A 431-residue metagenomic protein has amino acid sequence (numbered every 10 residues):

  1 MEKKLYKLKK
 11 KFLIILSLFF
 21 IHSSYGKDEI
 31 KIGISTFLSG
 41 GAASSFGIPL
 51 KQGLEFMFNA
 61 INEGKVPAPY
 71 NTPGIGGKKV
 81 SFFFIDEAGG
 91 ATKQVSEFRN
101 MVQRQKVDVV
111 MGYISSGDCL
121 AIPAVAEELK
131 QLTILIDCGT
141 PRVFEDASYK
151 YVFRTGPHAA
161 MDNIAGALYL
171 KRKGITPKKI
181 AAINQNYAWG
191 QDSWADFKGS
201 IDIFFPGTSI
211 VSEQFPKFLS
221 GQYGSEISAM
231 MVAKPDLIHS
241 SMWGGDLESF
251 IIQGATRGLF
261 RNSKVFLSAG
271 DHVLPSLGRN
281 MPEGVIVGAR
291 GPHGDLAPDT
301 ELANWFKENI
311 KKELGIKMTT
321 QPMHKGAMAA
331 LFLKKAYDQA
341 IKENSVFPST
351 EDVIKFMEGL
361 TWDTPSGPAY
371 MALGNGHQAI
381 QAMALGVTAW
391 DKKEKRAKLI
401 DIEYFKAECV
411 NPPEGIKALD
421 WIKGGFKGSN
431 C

Functional and structural regions predicted by a protein language model:
M1-L8: N-terminal secretory signal peptides that target proteins for export/translocation
L16-Y25: Hydrophobic h-region of N-terminal signal peptides that target proteins for export in Gram-negative bacteria
Y25-I34, N71-K79, K171-K178: Immediate post-signal peptide segment of exported/extracytoplasmic ligand-binding proteins
E29, S45-L50, G64-E145, T155 (+2 more regions): Beta-alpha junction/loop-to-helix N-cap segments that form part of ligand/metal-binding clefts
I30, T361-C431: Solvent-exposed, acidic/polar segments of extracytosolic/periplasmic ligand-binding ectodomains
G33-M57, I61, D86-A91, I114 (+3 more regions): Extracytoplasmic "Venus flytrap"
K51, G244-L247, G294-L360: Extracellular/periplasmic ligand-binding modules, especially the Venus flytrap/periplasmic-binding
Q52, T92, V107-F215, N262-G288: Extracytoplasmic ligand/sensor domains, especially the bilobed periplasmic-binding protein
